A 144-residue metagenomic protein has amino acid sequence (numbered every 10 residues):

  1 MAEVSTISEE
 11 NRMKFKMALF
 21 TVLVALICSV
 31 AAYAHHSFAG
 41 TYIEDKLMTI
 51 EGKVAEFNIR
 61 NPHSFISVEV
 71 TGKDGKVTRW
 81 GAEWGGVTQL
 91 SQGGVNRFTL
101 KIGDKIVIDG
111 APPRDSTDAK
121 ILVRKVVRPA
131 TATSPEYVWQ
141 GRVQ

Functional and structural regions predicted by a protein language model:
M1-R12: Short, Lys/Arg-enriched N-terminal segments with co-localized hydrophobic residues within the first ~10-30 amino acids
F20-A31: Bacterial N-terminal signal peptides
A34-M48: Short boundary/loop segments of OB/S1/cold-shock single-stranded nucleic-acid-binding domains
G52-V54: Conserved hydrophobic positions within beta-strands
R60-V70: Short aromatic-glycine-enriched beta-strand elements
W84-Q92: Short, structured beta-strand/loop micro-motifs enriched in basic residues and often containing a Trp
Q92-I108: Short nucleic-acid-contacting surface segments enriched for D/E, G, S/T with interspersed K/R
P113-R142: OB-fold/S1-family single-stranded nucleic acid-binding modules
